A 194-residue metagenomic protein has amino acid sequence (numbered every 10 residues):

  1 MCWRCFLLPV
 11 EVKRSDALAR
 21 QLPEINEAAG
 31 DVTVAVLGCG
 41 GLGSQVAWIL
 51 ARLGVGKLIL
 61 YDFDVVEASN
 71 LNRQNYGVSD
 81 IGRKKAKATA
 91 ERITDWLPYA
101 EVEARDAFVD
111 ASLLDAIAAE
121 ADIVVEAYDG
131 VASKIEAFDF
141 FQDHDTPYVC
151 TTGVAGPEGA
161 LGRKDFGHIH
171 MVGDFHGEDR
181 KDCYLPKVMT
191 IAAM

Functional and structural regions predicted by a protein language model:
M1-V34: N-terminal charged helix/coil linker that caps or initiates catalytic domains
L42: Hydrophobic/small residue at the entry helix of a nucleotide-binding pocket
V46-A51: N-terminal Rossmann-like FAD-binding beta1-loop-alpha1 element of flavoenzymes
R52-K57: Conserved S-adenosyl-L-methionine
D62-D95: Glycine-rich phosphate-binding loop and adjoining beta1-alpha1-beta2 segment of Rossmann-like nucleotide-binding folds
A86-A121, Y128-V131: A structured beta-alpha segment of the ubiquitous adenosine-cofactor-binding alpha/beta core
I123-A193: E1/E1-like adenylate-forming module used to activate ubiquitin-like modifiers and sulfur-carrier proteins
